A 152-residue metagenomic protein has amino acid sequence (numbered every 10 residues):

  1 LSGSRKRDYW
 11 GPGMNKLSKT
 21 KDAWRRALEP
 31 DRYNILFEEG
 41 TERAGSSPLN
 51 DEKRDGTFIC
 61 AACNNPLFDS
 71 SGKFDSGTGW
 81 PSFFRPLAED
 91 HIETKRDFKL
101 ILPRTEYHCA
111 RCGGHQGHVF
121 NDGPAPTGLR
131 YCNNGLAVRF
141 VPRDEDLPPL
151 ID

Functional and structural regions predicted by a protein language model:
L1-G13: Short, Lys/Arg-enriched N-terminal segments with co-localized hydrophobic residues within the first ~10-30 amino acids
N15-D152: A short Gly-Trp-Pro
